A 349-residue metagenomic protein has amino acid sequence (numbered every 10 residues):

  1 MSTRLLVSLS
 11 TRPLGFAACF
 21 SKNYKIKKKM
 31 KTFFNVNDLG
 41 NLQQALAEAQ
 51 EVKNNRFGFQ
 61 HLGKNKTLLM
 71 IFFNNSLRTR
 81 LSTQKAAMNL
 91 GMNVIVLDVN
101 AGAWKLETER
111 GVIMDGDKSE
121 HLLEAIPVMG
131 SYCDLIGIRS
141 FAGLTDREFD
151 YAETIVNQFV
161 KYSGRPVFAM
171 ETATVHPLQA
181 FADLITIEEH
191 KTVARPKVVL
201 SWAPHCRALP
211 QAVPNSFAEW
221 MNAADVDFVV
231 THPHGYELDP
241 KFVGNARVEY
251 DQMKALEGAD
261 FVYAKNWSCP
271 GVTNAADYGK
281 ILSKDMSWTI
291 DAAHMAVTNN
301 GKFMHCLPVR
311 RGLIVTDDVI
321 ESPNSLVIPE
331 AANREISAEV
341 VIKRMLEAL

Functional and structural regions predicted by a protein language model:
K27, E321-L349: C-terminal helix-to-coil terminal segments
K27-L81, K85: Positively charged, low-complexity intrinsically disordered leader regions
H61-M70, S76-E188, R310: Phosphate/diphosphate ligand-binding glycine-rich loop within oxidoreductases
F73-M88, E188-K265: Glycine-rich phosphate/diphosphate-binding loop of Rossmann-like nucleotide-binding domains
S163-R165, V226, A296-K302: A short helix->loop->beta-strand "cap" motif at the edges of active sites that frequently abuts
K241-D318, N324-S325: Rossmann-like adenosine-cofactor binding region
